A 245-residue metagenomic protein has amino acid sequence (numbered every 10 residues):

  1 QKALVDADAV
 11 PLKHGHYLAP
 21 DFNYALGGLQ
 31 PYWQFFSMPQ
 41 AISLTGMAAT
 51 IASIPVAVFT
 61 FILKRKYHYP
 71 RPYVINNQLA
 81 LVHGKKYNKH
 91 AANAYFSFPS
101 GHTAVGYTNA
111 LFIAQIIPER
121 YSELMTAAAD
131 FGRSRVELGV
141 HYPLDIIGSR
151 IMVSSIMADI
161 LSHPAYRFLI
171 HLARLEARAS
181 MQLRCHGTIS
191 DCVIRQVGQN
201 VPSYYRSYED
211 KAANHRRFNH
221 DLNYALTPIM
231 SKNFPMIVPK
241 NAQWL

Functional and structural regions predicted by a protein language model:
Q1-E137, L169, L175-L183, I194-L245: Hydrophobic alpha-helical bundle signature of multipass membrane enzymes
V105-G106, R133-L169: Alpha-helical transmembrane segments that form the membrane-embedded catalytic/substrate-binding core of multi-pass
R184-I189: Surface beta-strand/loop "capping" patches
